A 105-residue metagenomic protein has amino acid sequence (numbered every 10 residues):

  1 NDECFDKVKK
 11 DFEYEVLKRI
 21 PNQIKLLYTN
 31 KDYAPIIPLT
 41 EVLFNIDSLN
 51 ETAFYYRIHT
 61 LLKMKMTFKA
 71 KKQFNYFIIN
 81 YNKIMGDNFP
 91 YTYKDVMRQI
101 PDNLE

Functional and structural regions predicted by a protein language model:
N1-E105: Intrinsically disordered, charged and Pro/Gly-enriched terminal/linker segments that flank large helical-solenoid
